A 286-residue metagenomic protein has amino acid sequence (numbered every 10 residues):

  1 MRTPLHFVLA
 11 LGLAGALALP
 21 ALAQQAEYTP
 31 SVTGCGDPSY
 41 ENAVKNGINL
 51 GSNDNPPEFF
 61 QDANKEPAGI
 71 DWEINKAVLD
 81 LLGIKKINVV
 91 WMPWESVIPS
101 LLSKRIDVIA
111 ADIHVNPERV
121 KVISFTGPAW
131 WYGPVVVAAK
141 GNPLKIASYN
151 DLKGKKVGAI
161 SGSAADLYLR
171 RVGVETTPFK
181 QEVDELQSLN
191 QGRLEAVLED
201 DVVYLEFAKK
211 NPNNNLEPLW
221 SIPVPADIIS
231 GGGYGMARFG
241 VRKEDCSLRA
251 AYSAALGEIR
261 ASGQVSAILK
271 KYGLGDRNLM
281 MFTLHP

Functional and structural regions predicted by a protein language model:
Q25-D112, K121: Extracytoplasmic small-molecule ligand-binding "clamshell" domains of the periplasmic binding protein/Venus flytrap
Q25-G34, W72-L82, N142, K156 (+2 more regions): Extended ligand-binding regions for polar small-molecule ligands
N46-D54, A68, S148-G162: Short loop->beta-strand "edge-of-pocket" segments that line small-molecule binding or catalytic clefts across diverse
G51-P56, V90-E95, K104-N116, I160-A164 (+3 more regions): Beta->alpha turn/N-cap motifs
N53, W131-A138, K209-S253, D276-P286: Periplasmic-binding protein-like
Q61-N64, N75-K85, G162-E182, L186 (+2 more regions): Ligand-binding cleft/hinge of the Venus flytrap
K76, I87-D151, E217, P223-S230: Acidic, polar ligand-binding/catalytic clefts
I87-P99, L144, G162, T177-Q191: Short helix-initiation/N-cap motifs at beta->coil->alpha
